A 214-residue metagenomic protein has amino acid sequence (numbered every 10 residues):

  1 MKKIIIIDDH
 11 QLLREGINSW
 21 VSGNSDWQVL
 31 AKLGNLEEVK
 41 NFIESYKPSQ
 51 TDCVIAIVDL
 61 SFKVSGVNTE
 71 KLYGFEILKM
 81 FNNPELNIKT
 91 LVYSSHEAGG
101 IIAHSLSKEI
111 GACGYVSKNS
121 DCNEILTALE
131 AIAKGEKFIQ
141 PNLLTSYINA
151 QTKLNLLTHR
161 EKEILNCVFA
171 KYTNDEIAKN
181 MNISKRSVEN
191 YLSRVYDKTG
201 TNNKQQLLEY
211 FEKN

Functional and structural regions predicted by a protein language model:
K2-L13, I17-V21: Conserved acidic segment of CheY-like receiver
K32-I55, D59-S65: Acidic, metal-coordinating helix/loop segments flanking the phosphotransfer/catalytic sites of two-component signaling
S65-N87, L106: Short amphipathic alpha-helix used as the core "switch/output" element in two-component signaling
I101-N155: Short, flexible helix-to-coil linker/hinge segments that flank and couple to helix-turn-helix
A128, N180, Y191-R194, N203: Residues within the DNA-recognition helix of helix-turn-helix
P141, S146-S187, K213-N214: Helix-turn-helix DNA-binding segment
S193-N214: Basic, Lys/Arg-enriched C-terminal extension of HTH/homeodomain DNA-binding domains
